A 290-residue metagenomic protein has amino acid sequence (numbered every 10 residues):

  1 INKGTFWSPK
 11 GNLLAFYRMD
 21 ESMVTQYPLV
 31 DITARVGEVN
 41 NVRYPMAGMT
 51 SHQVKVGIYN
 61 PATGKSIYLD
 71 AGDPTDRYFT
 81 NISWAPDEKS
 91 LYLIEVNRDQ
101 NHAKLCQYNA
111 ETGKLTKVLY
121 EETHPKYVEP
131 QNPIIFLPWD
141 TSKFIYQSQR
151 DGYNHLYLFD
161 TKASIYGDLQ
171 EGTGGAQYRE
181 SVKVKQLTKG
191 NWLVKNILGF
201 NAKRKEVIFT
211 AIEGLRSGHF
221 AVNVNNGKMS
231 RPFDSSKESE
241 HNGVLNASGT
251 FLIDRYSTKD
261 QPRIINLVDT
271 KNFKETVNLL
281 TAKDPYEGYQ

Functional and structural regions predicted by a protein language model:
I1-K3, T33-Q53, I58, V128-T141 (+1 more regions): Surface-exposed acidic, glycine/proline-enriched linker/cap segments that occur as 15-30-residue helix-coil
N2-P28, N40, P45-G64: Extended catalytic-interface subdomain
K3-F6, A15-E21, M46-T50, P86 (+9 more regions): Beta-strand C-termini and the immediately following turn/loop, strongest in propeller blades
L13-M19, V24-P28, Q53-K55, L69 (+9 more regions): Non-catalytic accessory segments flanking enzyme active sites
V30-Y44, M49-S51, R98-K114: Carboxylate/His-rich catalytic cores and anion/metal-binding grooves
N60-G64, A110-G113, T161-A163, N223-G227 (+1 more regions): Short loop/turn segments that connect beta-strands within beta-propeller blades
T116-K117, H155-A163, V182-K189, G218: Polyanionic (Asp/Glu-rich) segments that form extended negatively charged tracts
S164-R179: Intrinsically disordered, low-complexity Ser/Thr- and acidic-rich flexible linkers and loops, especially at boundaries
